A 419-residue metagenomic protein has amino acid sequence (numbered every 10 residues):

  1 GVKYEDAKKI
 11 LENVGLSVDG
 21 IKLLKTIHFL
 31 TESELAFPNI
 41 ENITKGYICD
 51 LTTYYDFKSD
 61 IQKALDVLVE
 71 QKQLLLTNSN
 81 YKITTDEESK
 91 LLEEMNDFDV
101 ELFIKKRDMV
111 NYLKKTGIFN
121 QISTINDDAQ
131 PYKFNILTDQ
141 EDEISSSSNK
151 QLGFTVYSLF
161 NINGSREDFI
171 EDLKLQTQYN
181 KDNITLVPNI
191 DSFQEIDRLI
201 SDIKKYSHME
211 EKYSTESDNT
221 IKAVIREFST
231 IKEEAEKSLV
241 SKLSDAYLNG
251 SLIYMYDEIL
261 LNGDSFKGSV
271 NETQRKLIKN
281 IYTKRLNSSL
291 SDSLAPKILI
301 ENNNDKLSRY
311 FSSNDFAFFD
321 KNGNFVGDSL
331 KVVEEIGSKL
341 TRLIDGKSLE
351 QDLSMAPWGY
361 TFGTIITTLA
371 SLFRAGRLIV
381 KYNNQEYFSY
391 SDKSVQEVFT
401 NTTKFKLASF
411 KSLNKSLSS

Functional and structural regions predicted by a protein language model:
G1-S419: Extended alpha-helical interface modules used as scaffolds for assembling large macromolecular complexes
